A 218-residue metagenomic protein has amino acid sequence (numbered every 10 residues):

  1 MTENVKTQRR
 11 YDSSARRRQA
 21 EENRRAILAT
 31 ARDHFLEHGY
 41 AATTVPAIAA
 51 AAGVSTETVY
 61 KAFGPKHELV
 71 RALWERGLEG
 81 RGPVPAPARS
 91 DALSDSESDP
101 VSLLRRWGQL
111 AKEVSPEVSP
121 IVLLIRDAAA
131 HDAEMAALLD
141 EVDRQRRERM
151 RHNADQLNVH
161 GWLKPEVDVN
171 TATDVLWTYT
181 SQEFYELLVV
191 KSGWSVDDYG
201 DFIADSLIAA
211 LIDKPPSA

Functional and structural regions predicted by a protein language model:
M1-E22, P215-A218: N-terminal intrinsically disordered/low-complexity leader segments
A26, T30, H34-E68, A72: Helix-turn-helix
Y40, F63, R126-D132: Short helix-capping/turn signature of helix-turn-helix
V45, W74-R81: Short, basic, alpha-helical segments at the C-terminal edge of helix-turn-helix-like DNA-binding modules
K66-E68, A72, P83-P116, T173: Hydrophobic alpha-helical connector segments
Q109-R126, E134-H160, N170-D174, D205-I212: Amphipathic alpha-helical packing segments from all-alpha helical-bundle domains
N158-D205, K214-A218: Hydrophobic/aromatic-rich alpha-helical bundle segments in the mid-to-C-terminal region
